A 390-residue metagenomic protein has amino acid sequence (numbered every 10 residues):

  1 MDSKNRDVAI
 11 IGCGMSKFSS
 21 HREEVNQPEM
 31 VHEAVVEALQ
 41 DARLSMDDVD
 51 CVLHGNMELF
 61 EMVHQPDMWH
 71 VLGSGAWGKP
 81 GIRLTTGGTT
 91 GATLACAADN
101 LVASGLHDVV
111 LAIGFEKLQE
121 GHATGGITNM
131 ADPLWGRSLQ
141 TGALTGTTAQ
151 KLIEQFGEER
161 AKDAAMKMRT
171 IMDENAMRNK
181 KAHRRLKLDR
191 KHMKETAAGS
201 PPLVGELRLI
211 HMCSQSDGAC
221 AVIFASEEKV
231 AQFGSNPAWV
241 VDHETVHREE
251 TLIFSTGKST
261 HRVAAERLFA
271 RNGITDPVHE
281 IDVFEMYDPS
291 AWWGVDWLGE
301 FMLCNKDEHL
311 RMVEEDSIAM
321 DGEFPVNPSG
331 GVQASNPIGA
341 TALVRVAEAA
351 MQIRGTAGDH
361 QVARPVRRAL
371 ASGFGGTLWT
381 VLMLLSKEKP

Functional and structural regions predicted by a protein language model:
M1-P28, A131-P133, D163-I171, P201-R267 (+4 more regions): Condensing-enzyme catalytic core mediating Claisen C-C bond formation in acyl metabolism
M1-T89, A97, L152-A164, M168 (+5 more regions): Conserved active-site "lid/cap" helical segment
K4-R6, N56-I113, K117-L144, K187-H211 (+3 more regions): Conserved catalytic cysteine-centered active-site region of acyl-thioester-dependent Claisen-condensing enzymes
M15-K17, N56-L59, T86-T90, G114-Q119 (+7 more regions): Acidic, glycine-rich active-site loops and adjacent beta-strand->loop/helix elements that engage anionic groups
M46-G55, P80-T86, D108-F115, K162-T170 (+5 more regions): Beta-strand segments within the central parallel beta-sheet cores of soluble alpha/beta enzyme folds
F60-W69, L252-T256, D288-L310, G322 (+2 more regions): Short glycine/threonine-rich loop-to-helix capping motif typified by GTGT followed within a few residues by an Asp-Pro
T85-E116, G142-K181, V222-E228, A334-G358: Active-site-proximal alpha-helical scaffold in enzymes
K258, R262, E266-W292, G299-L303 (+1 more regions): Extended C-terminal subregions enriched in glycine
